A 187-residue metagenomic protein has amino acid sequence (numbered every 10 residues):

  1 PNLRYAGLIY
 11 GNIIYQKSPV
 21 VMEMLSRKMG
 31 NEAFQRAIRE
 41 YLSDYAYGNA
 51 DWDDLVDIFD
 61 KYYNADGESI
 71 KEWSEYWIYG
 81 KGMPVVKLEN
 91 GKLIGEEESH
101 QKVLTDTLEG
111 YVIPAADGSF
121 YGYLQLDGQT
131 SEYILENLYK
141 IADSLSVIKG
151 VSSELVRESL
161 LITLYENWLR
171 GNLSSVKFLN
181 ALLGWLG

Functional and structural regions predicted by a protein language model:
P1-N2, G11-I13, S18-M24, E32-R36 (+1 more regions): Non-catalytic accessory/interaction domains
Y5-A6: Active-site flanking loop/helix segments enriched in acidic
